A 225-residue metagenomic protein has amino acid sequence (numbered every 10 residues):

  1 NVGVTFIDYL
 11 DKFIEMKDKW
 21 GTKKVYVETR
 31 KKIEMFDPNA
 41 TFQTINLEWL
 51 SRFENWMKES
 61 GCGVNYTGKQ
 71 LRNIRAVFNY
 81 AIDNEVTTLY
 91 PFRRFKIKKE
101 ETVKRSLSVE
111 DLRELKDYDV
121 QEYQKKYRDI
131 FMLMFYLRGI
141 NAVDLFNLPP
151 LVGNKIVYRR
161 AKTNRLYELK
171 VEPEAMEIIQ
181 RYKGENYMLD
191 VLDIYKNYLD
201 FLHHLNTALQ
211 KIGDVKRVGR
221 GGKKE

Functional and structural regions predicted by a protein language model:
V2-S60: Basic/aromatic-enriched alpha-helical hairpins
Y26, L112, K126-R128, L202 (+1 more regions): Short, leucine-enriched amphipathic alpha-helices that occur as contiguous helical runs
K32, A40-I45, E59-F92, R138-I140 (+1 more regions): N-terminal DNA-binding recognition helix of tyrosine site-specific recombinases/integrases
G68, T87, R93-A142, F146: Basic, Lys/Arg- and aromatic-enriched nucleic-acid-binding interface segment
V120-Q121, V157-Y167, L192-F201, R220-E225: Short, contiguous acidic/charged loop-to-helix segments that flank catalytic cores in large enzymes
E122, N206-E225: Short, basic (Lys/Arg/His-rich) helix/loop patches that form interaction surfaces in the mid-to-C-terminal regions
F146-R181: Conserved tyrosine-mediated DNA breakage-rejoining catalytic core shared by Y-recombinases
E177-A208: Major-groove DNA-contacting interfaces characterized by cationic-aromatic clusters
